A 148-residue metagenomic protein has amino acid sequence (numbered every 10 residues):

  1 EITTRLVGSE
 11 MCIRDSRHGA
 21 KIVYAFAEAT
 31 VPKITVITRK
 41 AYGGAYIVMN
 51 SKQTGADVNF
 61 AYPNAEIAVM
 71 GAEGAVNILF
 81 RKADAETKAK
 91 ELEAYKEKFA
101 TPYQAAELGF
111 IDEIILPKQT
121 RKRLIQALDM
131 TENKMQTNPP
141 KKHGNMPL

Functional and structural regions predicted by a protein language model:
E1-G8, C12-I13: Single conserved hydrophobic/aromatic residue that forms the stacking wall/gate of nucleotide- or nucleobase-binding
V7-G8, A29, G109-F110: Short, structured coil segments at secondary-structure junctions
E10, R14-K21, N59, V76-E91: Short beta-alpha connecting loops at secondary-structure transitions that line or flank enzyme active sites
R14-D57: Phosphate/diphosphate-binding loops
T30-K33, G44-Y46, G55-D57, N64 (+4 more regions): Active-site lining segments that contact anionic ligands and/or coordinate catalytic metals
N50-A83: Small-residue-centered hinge/linker elements
M70-L148: Amphipathic alpha-helical segments at domain termini/boundaries
